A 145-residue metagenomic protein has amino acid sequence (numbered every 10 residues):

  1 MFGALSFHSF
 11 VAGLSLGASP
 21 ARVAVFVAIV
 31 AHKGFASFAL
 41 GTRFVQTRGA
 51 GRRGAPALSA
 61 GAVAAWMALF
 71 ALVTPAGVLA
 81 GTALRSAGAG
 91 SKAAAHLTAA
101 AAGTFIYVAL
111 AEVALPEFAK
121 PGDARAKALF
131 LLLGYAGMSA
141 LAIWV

Functional and structural regions predicted by a protein language model:
M1-V145: Membrane metalloprotein/metal-transporter helix-bundle signature
